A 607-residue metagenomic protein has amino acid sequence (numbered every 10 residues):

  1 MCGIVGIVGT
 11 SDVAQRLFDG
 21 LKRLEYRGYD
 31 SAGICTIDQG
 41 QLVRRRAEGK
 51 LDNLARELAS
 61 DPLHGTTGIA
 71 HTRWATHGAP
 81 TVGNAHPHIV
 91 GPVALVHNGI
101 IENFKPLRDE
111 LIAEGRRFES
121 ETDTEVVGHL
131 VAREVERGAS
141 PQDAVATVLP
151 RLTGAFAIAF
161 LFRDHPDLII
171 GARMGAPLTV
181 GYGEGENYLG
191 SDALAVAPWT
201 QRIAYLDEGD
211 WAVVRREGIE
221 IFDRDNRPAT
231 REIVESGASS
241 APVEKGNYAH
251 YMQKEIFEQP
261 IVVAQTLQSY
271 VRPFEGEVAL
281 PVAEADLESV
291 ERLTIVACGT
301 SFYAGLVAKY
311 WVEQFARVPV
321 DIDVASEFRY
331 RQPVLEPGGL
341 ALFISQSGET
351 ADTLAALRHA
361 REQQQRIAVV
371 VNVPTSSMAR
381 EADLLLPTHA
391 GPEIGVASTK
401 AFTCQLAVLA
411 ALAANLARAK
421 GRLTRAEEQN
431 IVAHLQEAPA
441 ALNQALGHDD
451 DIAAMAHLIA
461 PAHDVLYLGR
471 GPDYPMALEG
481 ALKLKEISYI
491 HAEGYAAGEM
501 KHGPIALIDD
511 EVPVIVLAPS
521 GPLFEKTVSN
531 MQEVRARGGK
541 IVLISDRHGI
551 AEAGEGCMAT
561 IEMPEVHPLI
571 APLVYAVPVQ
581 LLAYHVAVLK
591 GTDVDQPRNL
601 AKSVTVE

Functional and structural regions predicted by a protein language model:
M1-K245, A249-H250, E258-E291, Y303 (+4 more regions): Conserved short alpha-helical segments that host acidic/polar catalytic motifs at enzyme active sites
G49, T66-G83, S269-A285, A308-I344 (+2 more regions): Glycine-rich oxoanion-binding loops at beta->alpha junctions
P87, L161, I170-G171, I203-A204 (+12 more regions): Replace "in large, NTP-powered and nucleic-acid-processing enzymes" with "in large, NTP-powered factors and other
V180-Y205, S326-R361, E499-E533, V566-Q580 (+1 more regions): Glycine-rich, anion-gripping cofactor-binding loops and their flanking helix/strand elements in enzyme active sites
G181, A304-L306, D321-I322, A351-L354 (+9 more regions): Extended hydrophobic-aromatic, low-complexity segments
Q259-V263, L267-T294, Q363, L384-P513 (+1 more regions): Active-site phosphate/pyrophosphate-binding segments
E288-E437, L517-P522, K526-A559, L582: Glycine-rich phosphate-binding loops that contact phosphosugars or nucleotide phosphates
K540, E565-E607: Generic C-terminus detector
